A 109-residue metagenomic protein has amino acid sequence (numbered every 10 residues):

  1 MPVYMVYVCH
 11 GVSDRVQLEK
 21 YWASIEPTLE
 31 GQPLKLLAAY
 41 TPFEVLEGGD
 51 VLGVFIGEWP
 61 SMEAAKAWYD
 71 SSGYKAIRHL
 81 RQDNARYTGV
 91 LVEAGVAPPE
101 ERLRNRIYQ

Functional and structural regions predicted by a protein language model:
M1-G53, P60-D70, E93-Q109: Short S/T/G/P-rich N-terminal loop/turn motif that feeds into the first structured element of a domain
I77-V90: C-terminal structural segments of small proteins and small subunits
